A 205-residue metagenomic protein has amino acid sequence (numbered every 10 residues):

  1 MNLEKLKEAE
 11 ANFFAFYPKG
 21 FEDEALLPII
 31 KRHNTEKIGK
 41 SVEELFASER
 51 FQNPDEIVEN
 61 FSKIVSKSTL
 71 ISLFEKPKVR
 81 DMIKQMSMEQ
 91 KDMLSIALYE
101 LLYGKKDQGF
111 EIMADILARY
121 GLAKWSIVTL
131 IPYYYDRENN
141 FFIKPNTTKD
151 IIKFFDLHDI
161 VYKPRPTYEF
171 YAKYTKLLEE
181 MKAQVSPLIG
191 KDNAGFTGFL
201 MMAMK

Functional and structural regions predicted by a protein language model:
M1-Y120, R137-K205: An N-terminal alpha-helical hairpin/helix-loop-helix interaction module that forms a charged, gly/pro-flexible surface
D115-P132: Helix-hairpin-helix
